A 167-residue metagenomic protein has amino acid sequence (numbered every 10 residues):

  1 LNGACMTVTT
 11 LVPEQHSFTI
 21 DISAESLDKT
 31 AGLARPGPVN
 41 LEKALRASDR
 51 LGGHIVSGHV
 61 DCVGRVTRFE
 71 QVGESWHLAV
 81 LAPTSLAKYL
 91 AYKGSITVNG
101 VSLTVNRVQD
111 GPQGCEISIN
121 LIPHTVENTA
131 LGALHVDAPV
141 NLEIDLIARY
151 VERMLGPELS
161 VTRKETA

Functional and structural regions predicted by a protein language model:
L1-A167: Conserved loop->alpha-helix
